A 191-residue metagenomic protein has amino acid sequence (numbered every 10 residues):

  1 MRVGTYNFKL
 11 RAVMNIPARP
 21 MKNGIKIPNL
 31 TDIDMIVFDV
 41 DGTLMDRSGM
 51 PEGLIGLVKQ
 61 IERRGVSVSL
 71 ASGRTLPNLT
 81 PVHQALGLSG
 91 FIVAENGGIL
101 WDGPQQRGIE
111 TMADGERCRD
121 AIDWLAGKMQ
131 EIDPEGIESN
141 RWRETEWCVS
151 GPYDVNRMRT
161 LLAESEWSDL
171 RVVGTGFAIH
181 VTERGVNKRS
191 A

Functional and structural regions predicted by a protein language model:
M1-F38: Non-catalytic pre-domain segments flanking phosphatase-related domains
K26-T31, P51, R189-A191: Mg2+-dependent phosphoryl-transfer enzymes with acidic/Ser/Thr/Gly-rich catalytic loops
P28-N29, L86, S139, V173: Solvent-exposed alpha-helices and their adjacent loops that cap or buttress functional pockets in soluble metabolic
M45-R47, S67-V68, W147, V181: A generic structural signal for short
R47-N140: Active-site phosphate-binding/coordination module
K128-A191: Conserved acidic, metal-coordinating active-site core of Asp-based, Mg2+-dependent phosphoryl-transfer enzymes
